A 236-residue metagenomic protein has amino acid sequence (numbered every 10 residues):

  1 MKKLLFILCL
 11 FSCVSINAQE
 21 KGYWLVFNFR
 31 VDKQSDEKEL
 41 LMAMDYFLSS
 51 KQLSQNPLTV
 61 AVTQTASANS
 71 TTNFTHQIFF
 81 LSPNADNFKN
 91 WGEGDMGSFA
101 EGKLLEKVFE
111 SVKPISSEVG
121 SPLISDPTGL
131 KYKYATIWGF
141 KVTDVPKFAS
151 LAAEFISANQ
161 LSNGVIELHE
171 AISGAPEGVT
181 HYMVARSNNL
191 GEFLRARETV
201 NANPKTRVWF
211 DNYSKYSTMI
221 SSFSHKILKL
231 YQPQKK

Functional and structural regions predicted by a protein language model:
K3-V14: Sec-dependent N-terminal signal peptides
A18-R207, S214-K236: Short S/T/G/P-rich N-terminal loop/turn motif that feeds into the first structured element of a domain
